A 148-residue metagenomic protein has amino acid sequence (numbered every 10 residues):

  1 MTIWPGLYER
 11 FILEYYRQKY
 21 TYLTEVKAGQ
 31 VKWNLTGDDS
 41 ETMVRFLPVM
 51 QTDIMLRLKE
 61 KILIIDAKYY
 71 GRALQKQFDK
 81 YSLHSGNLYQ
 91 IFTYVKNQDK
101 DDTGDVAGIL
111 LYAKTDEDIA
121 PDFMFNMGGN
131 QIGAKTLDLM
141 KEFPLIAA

Functional and structural regions predicted by a protein language model:
P5-A148: Catalytic core segments in nucleotide and nucleic-acid processing enzymes
